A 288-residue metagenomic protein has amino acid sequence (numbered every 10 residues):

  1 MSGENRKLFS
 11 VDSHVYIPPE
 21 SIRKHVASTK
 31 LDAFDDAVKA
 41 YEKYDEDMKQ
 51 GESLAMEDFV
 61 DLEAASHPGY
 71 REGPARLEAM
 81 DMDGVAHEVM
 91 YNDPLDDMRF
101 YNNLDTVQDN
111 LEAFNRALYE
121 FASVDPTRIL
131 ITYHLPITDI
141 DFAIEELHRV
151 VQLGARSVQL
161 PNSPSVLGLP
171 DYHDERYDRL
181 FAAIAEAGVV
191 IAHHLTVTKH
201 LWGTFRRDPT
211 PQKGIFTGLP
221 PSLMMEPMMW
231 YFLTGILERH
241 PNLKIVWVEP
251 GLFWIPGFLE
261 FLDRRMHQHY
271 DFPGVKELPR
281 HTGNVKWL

Functional and structural regions predicted by a protein language model:
M1-L288: Helix-coil boundary/capping segments in enzymes
